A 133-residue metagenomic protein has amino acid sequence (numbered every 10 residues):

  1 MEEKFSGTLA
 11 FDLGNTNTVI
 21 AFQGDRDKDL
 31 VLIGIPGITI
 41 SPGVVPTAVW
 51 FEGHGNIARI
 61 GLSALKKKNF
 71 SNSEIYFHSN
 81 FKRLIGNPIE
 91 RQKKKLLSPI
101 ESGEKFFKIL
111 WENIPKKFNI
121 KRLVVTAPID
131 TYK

Functional and structural regions predicted by a protein language model:
E2-L30: Gly/Thr-rich phosphate-binding beta-strand-loop-beta motif of the actin/hexokinase/Hsp70
R26-K133: Phosphate-binding loop and its immediate beta->loop->alpha context in nucleotide/phosphate-handling enzymes
